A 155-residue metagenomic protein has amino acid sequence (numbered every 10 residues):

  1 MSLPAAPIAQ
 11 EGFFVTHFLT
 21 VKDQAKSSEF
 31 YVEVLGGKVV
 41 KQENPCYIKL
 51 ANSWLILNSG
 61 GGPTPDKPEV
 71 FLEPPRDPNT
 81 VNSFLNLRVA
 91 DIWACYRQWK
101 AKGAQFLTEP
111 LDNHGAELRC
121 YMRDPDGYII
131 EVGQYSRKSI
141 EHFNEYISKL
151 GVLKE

Functional and structural regions predicted by a protein language model:
S2-T16, K38-L87, Y96-R123, S136-E155: Vicinal oxygen chelate
T20, K26, V32-V39, N44: N-terminal first-folded block
V21, N86-V89: Short, solvent-exposed loop/helix junctions and linker helices that flank or host conserved functional motifs
K26, I92-Y96: Short, conserved charged micro-motifs
S27-V32, W99, G127: Conserved active-site tyrosine of GNAT-family acetyltransferases
E131-V132: Short glycine-/small-residue motifs
